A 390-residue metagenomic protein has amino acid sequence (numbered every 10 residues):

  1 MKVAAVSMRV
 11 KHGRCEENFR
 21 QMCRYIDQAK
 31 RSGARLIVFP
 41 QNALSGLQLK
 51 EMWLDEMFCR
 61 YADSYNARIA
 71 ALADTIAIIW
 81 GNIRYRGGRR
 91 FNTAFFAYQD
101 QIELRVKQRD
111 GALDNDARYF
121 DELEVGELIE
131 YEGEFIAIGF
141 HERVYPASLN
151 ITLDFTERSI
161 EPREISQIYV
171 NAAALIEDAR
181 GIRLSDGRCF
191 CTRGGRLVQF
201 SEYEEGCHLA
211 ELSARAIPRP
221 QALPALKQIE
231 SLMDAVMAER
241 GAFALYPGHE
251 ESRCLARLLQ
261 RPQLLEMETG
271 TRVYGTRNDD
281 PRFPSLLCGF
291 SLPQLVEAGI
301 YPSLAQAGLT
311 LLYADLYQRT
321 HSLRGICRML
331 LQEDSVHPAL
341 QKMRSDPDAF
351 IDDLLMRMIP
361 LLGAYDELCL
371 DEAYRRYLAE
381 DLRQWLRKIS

Functional and structural regions predicted by a protein language model:
M1-S390: Enzyme catalytic cores with a strong preference for nitrogen-chemistry domains
